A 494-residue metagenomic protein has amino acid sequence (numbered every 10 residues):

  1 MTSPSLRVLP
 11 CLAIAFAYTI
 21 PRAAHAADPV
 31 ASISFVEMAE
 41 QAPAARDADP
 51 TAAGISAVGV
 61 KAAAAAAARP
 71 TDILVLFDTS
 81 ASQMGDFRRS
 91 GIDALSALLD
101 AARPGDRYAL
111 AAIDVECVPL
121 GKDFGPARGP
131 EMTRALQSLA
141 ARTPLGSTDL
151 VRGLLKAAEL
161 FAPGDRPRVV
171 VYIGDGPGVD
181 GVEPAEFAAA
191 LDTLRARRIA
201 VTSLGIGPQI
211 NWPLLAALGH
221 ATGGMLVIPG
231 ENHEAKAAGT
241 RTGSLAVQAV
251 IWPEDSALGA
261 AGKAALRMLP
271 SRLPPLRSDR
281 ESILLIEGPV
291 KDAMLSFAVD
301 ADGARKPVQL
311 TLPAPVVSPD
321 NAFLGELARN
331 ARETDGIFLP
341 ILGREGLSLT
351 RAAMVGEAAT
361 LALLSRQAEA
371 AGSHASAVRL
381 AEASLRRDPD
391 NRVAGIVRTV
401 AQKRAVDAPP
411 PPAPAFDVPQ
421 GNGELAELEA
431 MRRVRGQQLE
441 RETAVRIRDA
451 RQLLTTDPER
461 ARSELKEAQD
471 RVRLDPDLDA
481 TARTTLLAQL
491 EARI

Functional and structural regions predicted by a protein language model:
V8-R22: Bacterial N-terminal signal peptides
D28-V36, R107-S138, L155-F161, D180-A185 (+1 more regions): Short beta-strand-loop
P29-R46, G54-A57, A64-L74, L98 (+4 more regions): An acidic, Ser/Thr-enriched
I55-A57, R88, I92-L99, G129-L136 (+12 more regions): Extracytoplasmic/secreted envelope proteins and their assembly/folding machinery, especially bacterial periplasmic
A66-P126, L150-A158, R166-G174, T202-I206 (+1 more regions): Von Willebrand factor
L76-F87, G121-G125, S138-G146, G176-G178 (+8 more regions): Second-shell loop/turn segments in exported
G176-P229, A237-T240: VWA/integrin I-like adhesion module and closely mimicked acidic/polar interface patches used
R351, V355-I494: Alpha-helical, heptad-rich or low-complexity scaffold/stalk segments that mediate oligomerization or tethering
